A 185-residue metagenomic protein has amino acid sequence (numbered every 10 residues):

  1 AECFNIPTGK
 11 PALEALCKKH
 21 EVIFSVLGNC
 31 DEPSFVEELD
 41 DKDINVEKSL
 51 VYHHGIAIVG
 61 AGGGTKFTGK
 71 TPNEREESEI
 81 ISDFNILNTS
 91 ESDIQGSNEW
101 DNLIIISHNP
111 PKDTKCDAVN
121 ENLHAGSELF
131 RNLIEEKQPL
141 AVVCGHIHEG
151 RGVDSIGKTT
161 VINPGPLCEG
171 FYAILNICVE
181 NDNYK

Functional and structural regions predicted by a protein language model:
A1-C3, I94-C116: Short acidic, glycine-rich surface-loop motifs adjacent to enzyme active sites
A1-F4, N29-D31, S49, A61-T65 (+3 more regions): Active-site metal-binding loops of divalent metal-dependent hydrolases
A1-H53, E136: Core catalytic region of metal-dependent phosphoesterases/phosphodiesterases, especially metallo-beta-lactamase-like
G9-K19, D83, G126-L133, V161: A general structural detector for well-ordered alpha-helical segments in enzyme core domains, enriched
E21, D101-I104, L140: Conserved acidic residues
F24, D113, D117-E180: Conserved beta-sheet core of the metallophosphoesterase superfamily
L50-G60, N98-I104, S155-V161, V179-Y184: Beta-strand-turn-beta hairpins that frame and shape the catalytic cleft of phosphate-ester-processing enzymes
H54-W100, N122-E128: Binuclear metal-dependent hydrolase catalytic cores centered on His/Asp/Glu-rich metal-binding motifs
